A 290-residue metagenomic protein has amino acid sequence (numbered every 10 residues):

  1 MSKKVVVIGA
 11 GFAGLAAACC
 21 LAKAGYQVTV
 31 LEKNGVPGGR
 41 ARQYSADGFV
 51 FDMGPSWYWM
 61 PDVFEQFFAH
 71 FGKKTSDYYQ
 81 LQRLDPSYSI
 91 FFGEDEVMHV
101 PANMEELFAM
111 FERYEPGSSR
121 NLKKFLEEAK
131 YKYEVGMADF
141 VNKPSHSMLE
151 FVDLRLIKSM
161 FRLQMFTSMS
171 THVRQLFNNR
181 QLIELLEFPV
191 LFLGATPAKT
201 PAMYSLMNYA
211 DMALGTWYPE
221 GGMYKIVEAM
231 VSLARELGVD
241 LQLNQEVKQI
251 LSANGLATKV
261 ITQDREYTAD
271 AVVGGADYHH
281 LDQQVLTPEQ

Functional and structural regions predicted by a protein language model:
K3-E134: N-terminal glycine-rich phosphate/pyrophosphate-binding loop and immediately adjacent elements
K4, T258, D270: Conserved acidic residues
L15, A24, H172-L176, L185-P189 (+6 more regions): Generic, well-ordered alpha-helical scaffold segments in large soluble proteins
P37-G39, L193-G194, Q249-L251, H279-Q283: Flexible loop/turn segments at secondary-structure boundaries
G93-T200: Rossmann-like flavin
L206-A257, Q263: Helical element adjacent to the flavin cofactor pocket in flavoenzyme catalytic cores
I261-A271, G275: Core beta-strand elements of the Rossmann-like FAD/NAD(P) dinucleotide-binding domain in flavoenzyme oxidoreductases
G274-Q290: Flavin (primarily FAD) binding-site architecture
